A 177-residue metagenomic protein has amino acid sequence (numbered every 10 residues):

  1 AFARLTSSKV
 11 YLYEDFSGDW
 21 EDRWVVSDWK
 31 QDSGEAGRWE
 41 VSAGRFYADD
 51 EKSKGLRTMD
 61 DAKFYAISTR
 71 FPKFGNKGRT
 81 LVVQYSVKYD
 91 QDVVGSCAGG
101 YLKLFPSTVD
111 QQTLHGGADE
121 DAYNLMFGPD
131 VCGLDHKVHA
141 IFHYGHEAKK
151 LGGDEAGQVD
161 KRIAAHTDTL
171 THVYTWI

Functional and structural regions predicted by a protein language model:
A1-S33: Extracellular carbohydrate-recognition regions
V10-Y11, A66, T80-Q84, K88 (+1 more regions): Intrinsic-disorder/low-complexity, polar/charged segments enriched in Ser/Thr/Lys/Arg/Asp/Glu/Gln
F16, V83-Y85, A165, L170-I177: Short tryptophan-centered beta-strand motifs in secreted/extracellular beta-sheet-rich domains of glycan-recognition
S17-D19, A62-K63, K88-D90, S107-V109 (+2 more regions): Conserved beta-strand elements of beta-rich interaction domains across eukaryotes, especially beta-propellers
W20-K54, Y123-N124: Extracellular glycan-recognition surfaces and repeat-rich motifs
R38-Y47, L102-G153, I163: Glycan-recognition/cleft segments
S53-Q84, A122, H146-I163: Secreted extracellular polysaccharide-interacting domains
F74, S86-V93, S107-V109, I177: Solvent-exposed strand-to-loop "edge" motifs in beta-rich extracellular domains
